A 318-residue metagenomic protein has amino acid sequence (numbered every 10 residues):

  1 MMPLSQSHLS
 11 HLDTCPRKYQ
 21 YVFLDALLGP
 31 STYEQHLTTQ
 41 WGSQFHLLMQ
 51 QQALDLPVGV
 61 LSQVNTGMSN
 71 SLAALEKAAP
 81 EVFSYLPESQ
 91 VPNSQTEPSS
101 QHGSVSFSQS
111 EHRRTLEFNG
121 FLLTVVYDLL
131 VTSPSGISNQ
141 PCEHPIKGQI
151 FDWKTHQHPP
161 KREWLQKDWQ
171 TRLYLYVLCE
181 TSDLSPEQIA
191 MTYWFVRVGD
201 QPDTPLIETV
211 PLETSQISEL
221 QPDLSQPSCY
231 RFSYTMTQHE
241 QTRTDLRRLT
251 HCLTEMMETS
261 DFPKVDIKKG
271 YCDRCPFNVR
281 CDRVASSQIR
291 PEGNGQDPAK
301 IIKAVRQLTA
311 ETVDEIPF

Functional and structural regions predicted by a protein language model:
M1, Y19-P30, I150, K154-H156 (+1 more regions): Short amphipathic alpha-helical segments and their helix-coil junctions
M2-G59, E111, D273-V279, F318: Nuclease catalytic cores
L4, C179-F318: Metal-dependent nuclease catalytic regions and adjoining charged, substrate-binding loops involved in nucleic-acid end
L27, Q51, D55, Q157-P159 (+3 more regions): Short loop/turn segments at secondary-structure transitions that flank enzyme active sites
S31-Q35, T39, P160-L165, V265: Short, charged/polar micro-motifs that form catalytic or ligand-binding hotspots
Y33-E117: A non-catalytic, helix-rich entry segment at domain boundaries
G42-F45, M49, T171, L246-L253: Short amphipathic C-terminal alpha-helix that caps PH/PH-like domains
F107, H112-T244: Mg2+/Mn2+-dependent nuclease catalytic core
